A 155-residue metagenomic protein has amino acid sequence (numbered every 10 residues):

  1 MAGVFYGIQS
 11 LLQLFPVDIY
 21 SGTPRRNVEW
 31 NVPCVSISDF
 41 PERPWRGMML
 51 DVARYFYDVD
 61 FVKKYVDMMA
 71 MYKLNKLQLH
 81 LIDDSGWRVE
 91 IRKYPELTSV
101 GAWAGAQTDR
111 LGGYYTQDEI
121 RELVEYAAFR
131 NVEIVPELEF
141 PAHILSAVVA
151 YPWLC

Functional and structural regions predicted by a protein language model:
M1-C155: Feature activates predominantly on carbohydrate-active enzymes
